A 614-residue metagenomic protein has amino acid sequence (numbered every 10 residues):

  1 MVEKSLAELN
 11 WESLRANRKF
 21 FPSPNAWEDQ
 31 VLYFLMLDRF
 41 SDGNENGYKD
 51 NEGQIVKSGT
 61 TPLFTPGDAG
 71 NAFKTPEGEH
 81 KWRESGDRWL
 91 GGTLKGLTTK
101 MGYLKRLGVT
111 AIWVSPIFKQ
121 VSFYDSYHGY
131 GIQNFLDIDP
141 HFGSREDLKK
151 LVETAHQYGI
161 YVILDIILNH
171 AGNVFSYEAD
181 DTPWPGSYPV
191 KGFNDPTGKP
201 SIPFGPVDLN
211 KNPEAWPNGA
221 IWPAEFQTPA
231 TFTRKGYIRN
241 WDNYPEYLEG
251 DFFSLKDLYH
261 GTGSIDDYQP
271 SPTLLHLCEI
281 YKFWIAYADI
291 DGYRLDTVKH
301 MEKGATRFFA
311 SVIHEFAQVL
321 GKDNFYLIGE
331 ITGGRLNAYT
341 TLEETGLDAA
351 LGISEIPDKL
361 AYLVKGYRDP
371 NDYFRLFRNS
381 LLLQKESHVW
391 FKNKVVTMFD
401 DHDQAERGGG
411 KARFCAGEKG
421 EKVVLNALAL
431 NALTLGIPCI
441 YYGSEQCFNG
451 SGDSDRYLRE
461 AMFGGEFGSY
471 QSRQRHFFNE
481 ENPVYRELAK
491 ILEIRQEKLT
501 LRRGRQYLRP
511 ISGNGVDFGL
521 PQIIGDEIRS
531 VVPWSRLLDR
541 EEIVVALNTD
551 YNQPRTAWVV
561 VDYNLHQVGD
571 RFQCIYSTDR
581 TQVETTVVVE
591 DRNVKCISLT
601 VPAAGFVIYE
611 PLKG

Functional and structural regions predicted by a protein language model:
A7, V152, H156, H170 (+13 more regions): Active-site-proximal helices and loops of the catalytic beta/alpha 8
R18, P24-Q30, D38-A288, F309-L320 (+4 more regions): Substrate-binding/active-site clefts of carbohydrate-active enzymes
R18-K19, E84-L90, D267-Q269, R294-T297 (+4 more regions): Active-site rim elements
V31, T586-G614: C-terminal beta-strand-rich structural cap/linker in extracellular carbohydrate-active enzymes
L35, L104, V114, F135 (+11 more regions): Conserved, mostly hydrophobic/aromatic
T110, D291, P438: Short acidic/polar active-site loop segments enriched in Thr and Asp
F391-G417: Active-site clefts of carbohydrate-active enzymes
E542-T549: Short, well-ordered beta-strand segments enriched in hydrophobic/aromatic residues
